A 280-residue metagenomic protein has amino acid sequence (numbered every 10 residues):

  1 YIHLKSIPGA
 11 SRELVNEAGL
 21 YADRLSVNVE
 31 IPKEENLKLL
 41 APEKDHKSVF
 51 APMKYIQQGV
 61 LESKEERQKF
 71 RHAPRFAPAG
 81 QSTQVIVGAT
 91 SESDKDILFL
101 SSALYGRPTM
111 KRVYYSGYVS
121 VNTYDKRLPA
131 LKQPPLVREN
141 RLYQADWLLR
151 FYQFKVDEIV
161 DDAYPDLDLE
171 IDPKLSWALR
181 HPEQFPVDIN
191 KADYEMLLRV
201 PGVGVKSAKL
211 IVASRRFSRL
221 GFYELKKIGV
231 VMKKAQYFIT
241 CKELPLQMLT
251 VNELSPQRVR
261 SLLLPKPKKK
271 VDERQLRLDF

Functional and structural regions predicted by a protein language model:
Y1-I159: Conserved AdoMet/S-adenosylmethionine-binding subsite of the radical SAM
R107-T123, V160-P186: A glycine-rich, aromatic-flanked flexible loop/lid motif
D166-M196, F222-F280: C-terminal extensions
S214-R215: Residue-level signature of tetratricopeptide-repeat
